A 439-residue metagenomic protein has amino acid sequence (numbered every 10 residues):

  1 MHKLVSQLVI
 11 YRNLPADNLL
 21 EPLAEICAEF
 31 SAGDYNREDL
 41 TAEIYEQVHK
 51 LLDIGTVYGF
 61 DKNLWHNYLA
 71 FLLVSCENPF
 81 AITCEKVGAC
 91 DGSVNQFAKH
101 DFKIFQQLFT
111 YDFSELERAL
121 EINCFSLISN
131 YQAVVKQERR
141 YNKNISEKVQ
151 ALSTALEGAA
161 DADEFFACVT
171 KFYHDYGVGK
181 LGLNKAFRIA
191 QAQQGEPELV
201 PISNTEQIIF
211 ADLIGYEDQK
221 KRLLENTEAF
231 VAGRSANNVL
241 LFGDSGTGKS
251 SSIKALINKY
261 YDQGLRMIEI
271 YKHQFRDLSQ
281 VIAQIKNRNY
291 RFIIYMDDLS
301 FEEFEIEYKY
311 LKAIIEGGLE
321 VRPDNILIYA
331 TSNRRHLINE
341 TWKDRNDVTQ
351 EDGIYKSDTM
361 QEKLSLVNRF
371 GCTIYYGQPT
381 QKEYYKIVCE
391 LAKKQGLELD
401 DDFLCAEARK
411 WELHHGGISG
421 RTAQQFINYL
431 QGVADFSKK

Functional and structural regions predicted by a protein language model:
M1-E157: Intrinsically disordered, low-complexity N-terminal extensions of AAA+/P-loop NTPases that precede the structured
A133-L199: Interdomain "pre-motor" coupling segment immediately N-terminal to P-loop NTPase/helicase cores
V200-E228: N-terminal pre-Walker A segment at the start of P-loop NTPase domains
R234-I253: Walker A/P-loop nucleotide-binding motif
N258-F292, L299-F304: AAA+/P-loop NTPase substrate/partner-engagement loops
E302-D352: Conserved catalytic/switch belt of AAA+ P-loop NTPases
T349-L364, G371-Y385: Conserved AAA+ ATPase "SRH/arginine-finger" region at the nucleotide-binding site
T373, G377-K439: C-terminal alpha-helical "lid" subdomain
